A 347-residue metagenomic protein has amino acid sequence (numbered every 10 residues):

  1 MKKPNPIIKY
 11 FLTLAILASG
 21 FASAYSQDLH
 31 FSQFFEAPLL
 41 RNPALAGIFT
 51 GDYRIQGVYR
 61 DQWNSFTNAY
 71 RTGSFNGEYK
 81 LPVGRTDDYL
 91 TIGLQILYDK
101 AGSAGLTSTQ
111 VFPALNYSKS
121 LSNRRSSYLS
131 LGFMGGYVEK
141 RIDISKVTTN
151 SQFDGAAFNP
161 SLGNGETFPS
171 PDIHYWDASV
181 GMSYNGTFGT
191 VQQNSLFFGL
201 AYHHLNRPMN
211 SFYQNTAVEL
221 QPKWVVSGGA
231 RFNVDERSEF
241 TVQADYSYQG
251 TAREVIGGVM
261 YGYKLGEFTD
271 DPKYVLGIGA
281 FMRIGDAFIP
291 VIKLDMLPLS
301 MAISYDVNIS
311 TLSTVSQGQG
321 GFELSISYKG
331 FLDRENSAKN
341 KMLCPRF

Functional and structural regions predicted by a protein language model:
K2-L12: Bacterial N-terminal signal peptides that target proteins for export
F11-G20: Bacterial N-terminal signal peptides
F21-S26: Sec/Tat signal peptide C-region and signal peptidase I cleavage site
Q27-F347: Subset of outer-membrane beta-barrel
